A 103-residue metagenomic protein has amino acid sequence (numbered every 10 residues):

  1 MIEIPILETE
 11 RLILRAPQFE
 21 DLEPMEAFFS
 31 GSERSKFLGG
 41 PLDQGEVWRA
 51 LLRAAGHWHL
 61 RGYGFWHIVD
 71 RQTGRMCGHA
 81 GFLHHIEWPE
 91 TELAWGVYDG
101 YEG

Functional and structural regions predicted by a protein language model:
M1-G100: GNAT-family acyltransferases
